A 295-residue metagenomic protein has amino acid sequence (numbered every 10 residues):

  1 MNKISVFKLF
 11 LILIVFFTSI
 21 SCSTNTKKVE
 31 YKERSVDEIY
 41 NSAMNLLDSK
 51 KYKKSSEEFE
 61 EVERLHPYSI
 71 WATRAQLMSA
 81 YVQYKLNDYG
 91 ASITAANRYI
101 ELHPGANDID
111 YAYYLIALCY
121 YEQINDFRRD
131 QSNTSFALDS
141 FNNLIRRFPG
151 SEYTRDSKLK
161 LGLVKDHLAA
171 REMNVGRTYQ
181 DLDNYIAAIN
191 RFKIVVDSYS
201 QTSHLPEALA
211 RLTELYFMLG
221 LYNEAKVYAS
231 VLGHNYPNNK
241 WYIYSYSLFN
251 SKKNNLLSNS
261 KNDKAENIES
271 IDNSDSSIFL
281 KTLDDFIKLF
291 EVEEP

Functional and structural regions predicted by a protein language model:
N2-V6, T18-P295: Acidic, polar-rich low-complexity tracts and alpha-helical solenoid repeat scaffolds
L9-F16: Hydrophobic helical h-region of N-terminal Sec-dependent signal peptides in bacterial secretory/periplasmic proteins
